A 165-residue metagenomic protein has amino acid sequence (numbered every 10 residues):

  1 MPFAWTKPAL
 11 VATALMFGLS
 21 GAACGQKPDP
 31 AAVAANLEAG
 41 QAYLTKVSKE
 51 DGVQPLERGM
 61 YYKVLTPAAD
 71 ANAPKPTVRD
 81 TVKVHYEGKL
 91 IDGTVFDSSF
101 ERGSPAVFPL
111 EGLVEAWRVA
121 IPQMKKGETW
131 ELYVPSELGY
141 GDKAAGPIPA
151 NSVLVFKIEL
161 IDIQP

Functional and structural regions predicted by a protein language model:
P2-P165: Cross-family detector of peptidyl-prolyl cis-trans isomerase
